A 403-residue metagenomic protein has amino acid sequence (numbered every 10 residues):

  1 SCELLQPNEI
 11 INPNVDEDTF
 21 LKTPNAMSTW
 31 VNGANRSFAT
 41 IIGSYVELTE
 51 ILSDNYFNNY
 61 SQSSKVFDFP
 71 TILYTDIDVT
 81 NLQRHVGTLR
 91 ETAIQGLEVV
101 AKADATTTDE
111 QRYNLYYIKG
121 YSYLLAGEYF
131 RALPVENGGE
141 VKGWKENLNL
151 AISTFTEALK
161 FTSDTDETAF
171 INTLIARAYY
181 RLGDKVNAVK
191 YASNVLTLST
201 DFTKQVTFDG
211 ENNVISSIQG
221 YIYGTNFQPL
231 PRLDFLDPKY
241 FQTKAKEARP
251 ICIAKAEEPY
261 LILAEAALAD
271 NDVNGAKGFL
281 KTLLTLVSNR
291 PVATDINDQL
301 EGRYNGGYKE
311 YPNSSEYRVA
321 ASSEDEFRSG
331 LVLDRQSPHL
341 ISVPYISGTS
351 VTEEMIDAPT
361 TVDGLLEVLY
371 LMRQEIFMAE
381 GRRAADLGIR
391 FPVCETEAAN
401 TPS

Functional and structural regions predicted by a protein language model:
C2-I51, P392-S403: Membrane-proximal, proline-rich intrinsically disordered regions
P24, S28-W30, S64-N137, T156-T165 (+4 more regions): Conserved, well-structured interaction surfaces
R90-A93, L148, F155, A192-S193 (+2 more regions): Inward-facing hydrophobic residues that define packing positions of alpha-helical scaffold repeats
G183-I262, L268-D272, K277-I356, D363-V368 (+3 more regions): Hydrophobic-face positions in mid-chain alpha helices that act as interaction patches
